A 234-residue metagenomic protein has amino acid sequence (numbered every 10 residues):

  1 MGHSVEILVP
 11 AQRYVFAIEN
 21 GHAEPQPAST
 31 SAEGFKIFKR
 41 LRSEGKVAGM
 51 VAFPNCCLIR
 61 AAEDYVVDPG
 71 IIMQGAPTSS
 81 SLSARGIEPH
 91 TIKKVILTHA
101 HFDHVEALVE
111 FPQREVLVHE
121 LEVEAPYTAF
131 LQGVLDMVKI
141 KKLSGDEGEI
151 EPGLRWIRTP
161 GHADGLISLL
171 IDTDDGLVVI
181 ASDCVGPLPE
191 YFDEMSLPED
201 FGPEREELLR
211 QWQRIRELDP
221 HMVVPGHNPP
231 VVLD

Functional and structural regions predicted by a protein language model:
M1-A62, Q211-R214, D219: Zn-dependent metallo-beta-lactamase
E6-P10, C57-R60, G145-D174: Core dinuclear metal-dependent hydrolase active-site scaffold
P10-Q12, D64, D68-I72, A100 (+3 more regions): Active-site metal-binding loops of divalent metal-dependent hydrolases
K36-C56, R60-K94, K139: Pre-active-site segment of Zn-dependent metallo-hydrolases
S80, K93, E110, E115-R158 (+2 more regions): Metallo-beta-lactamase
I92-D103: Metallo-beta-lactamase
E106-P112, D234: Metal-dependent catalytic neighborhoods of phosphoester/phosphodiester hydrolases
R158, D164-D234: Metallo-beta-lactamase
